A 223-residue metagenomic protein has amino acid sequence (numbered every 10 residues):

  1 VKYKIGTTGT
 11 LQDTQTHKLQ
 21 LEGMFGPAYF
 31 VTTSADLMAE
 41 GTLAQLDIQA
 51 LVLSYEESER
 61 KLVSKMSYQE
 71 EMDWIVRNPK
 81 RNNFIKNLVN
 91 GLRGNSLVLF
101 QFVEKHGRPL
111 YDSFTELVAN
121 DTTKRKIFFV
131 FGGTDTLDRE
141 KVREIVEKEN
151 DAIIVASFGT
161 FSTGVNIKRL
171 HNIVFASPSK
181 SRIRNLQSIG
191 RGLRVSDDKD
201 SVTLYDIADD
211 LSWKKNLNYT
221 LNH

Functional and structural regions predicted by a protein language model:
V1-A50: Post-DEXD/H (motif II) to motif III coupling segment of the RecA-like Helicase ATP-binding lobe
V1-T7, L11-D13, V118-K126, I145-K148 (+3 more regions): N-terminal helicase ATP-binding lobe
T10-T14, D36-A44, V52-E57, V103-K105 (+4 more regions): Conserved nucleotide-binding/hydrolysis micro-motifs of P-loop NTPases
Q15-K18, T134-R143, R182-G190: Short, charged, surface-exposed secondary-structure boundary motifs
S58-Q101, K105-A119: Conserved interdomain hinge at the start of the Helicase C-terminal
L97, H106-P109, K124-V165: Conserved helicase ATPase core of P-loop NTP-dependent helicases/translocases
V155-A156, T163-P178, Q187, V202-D206: A short beta-strand element within the Helicase C-terminal
R191-H223: Conserved segment of the helicase C-terminal RecA-like domain
